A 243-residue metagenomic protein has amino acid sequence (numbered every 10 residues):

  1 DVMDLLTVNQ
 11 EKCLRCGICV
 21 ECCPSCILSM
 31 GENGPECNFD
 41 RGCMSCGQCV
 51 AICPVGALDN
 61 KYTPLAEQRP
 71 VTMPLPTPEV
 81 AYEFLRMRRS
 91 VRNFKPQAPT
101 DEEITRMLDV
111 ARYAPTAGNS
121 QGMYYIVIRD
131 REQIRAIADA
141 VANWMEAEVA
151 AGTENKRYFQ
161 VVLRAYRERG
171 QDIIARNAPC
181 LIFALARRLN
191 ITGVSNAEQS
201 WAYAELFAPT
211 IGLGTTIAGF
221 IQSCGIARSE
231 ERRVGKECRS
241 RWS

Functional and structural regions predicted by a protein language model:
D1-M3: Short, Lys/Arg-enriched N-terminal segments with co-localized hydrophobic residues within the first ~10-30 amino acids
L5, I18-G34, Q48-L65: Iron-sulfur cluster-binding cysteine motifs and their immediate structural context in ferredoxin-like electron-transfer
L14, M107, A111, I182 (+1 more regions): Small-aliphatic-rich amphipathic alpha-helix that forms the alpha element of a beta-alpha
E21, P70-R106, R239, S243: Specificity-determining recognition surfaces
C37-I52, Q68-R86: Short microdomains enriched in Cys/His and/or Lys/Arg
V110-A114, M123: Non-catalytic interaction/regulatory modules that flank or connect domains
V127-A197: Glycine/small-residue-rich phosphate/adenosyl-binding loop
E231-C238: Conserved small/polar residues in nucleotide/adenosyl-binding loops
